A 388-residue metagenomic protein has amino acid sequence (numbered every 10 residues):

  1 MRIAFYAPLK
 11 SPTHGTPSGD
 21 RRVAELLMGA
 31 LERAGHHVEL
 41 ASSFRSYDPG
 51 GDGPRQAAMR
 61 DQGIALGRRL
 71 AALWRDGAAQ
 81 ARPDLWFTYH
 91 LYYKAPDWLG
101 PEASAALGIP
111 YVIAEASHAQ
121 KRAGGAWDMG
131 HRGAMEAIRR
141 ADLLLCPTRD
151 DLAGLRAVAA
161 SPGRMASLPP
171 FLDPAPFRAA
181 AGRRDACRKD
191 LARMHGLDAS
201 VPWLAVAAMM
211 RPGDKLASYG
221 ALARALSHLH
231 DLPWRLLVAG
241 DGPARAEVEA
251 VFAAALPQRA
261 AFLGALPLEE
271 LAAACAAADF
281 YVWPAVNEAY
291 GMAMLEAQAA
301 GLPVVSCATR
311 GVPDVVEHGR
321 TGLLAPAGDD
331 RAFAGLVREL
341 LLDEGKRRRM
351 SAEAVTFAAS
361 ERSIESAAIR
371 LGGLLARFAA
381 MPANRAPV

Functional and structural regions predicted by a protein language model:
R178-L197: A short helix/loop element that forms part of the nucleotide-sugar donor recognition site in Leloir-type
R193-A217, A223-L226, L237: Conserved donor-binding/catalytic core segment of Leloir-type glycosyltransferases
A246-L266: Nucleotide-activated donor-binding/catalytic signature segment of Leloir-type glycosyltransferases, i.e., the conserved
A265, A273-A278: Short alpha-helical donor nucleotide-sugar binding micro-motif in glycosyltransferases
V286: Aromatic "clamp/platform" in nucleotide-sugar-dependent glycosyltransferases that forms part of the donor/acceptor
P303-S306: Short hydrophobic beta-strand element within catalytic cores of glycosyltransferases and related nucleotide-activated
H318-G319, L323-D330, E339-G345: Conserved acidic donor-binding segment of nucleotide-sugar-dependent glycosyltransferases
A332, E339, K346-E361, A367-R370: A short, well-ordered alpha-helix in the C-terminal region of glycosyltransferases
